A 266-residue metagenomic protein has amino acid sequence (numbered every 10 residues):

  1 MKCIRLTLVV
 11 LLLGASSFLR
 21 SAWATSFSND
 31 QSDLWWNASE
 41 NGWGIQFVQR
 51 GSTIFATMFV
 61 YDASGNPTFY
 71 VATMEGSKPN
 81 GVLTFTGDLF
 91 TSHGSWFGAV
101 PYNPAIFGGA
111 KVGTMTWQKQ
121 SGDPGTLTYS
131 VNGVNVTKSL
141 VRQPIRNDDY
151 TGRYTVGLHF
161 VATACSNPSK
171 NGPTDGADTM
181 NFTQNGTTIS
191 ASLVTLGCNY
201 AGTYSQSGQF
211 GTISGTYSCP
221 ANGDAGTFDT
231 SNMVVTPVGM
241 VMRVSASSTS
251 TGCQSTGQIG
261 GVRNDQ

Functional and structural regions predicted by a protein language model:
M1-L6: Positively charged n-region of N-terminal signal peptides that target proteins for export
V10: DNA replication initiation on ssDNA origins
L13-S21: C-terminal segment of classical bacterial N-terminal signal peptides
T25, T73-P79, P124, T128-V161 (+2 more regions): Edge beta-strand at a domain terminus
T25-V112, V156-T230, T251-T256: Central antiparallel beta-sheet cores of small beta-barrel/beta-sandwich binding domains
F55-M58, G125-L127, T188-V194, V238-A246: Short, hydrophobic/proline-enriched secondary-structure or compact coil segments at domain edges
K119-D123, T236: Residue-level recognition of beta-strand termini and adjacent short loop/turns
